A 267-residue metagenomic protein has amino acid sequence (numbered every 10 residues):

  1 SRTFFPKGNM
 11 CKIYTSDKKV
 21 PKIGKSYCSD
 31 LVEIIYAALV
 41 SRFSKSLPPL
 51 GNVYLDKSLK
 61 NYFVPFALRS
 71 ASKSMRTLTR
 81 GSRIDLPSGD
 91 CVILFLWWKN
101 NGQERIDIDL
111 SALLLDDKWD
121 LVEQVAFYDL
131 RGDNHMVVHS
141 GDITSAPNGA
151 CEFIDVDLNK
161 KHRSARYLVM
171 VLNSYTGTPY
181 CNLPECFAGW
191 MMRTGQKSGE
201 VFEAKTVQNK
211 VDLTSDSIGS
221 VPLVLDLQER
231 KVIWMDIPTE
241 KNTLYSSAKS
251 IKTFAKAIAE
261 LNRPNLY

Functional and structural regions predicted by a protein language model:
S1-Y267: Intrinsic-disorder/low-complexity signal
